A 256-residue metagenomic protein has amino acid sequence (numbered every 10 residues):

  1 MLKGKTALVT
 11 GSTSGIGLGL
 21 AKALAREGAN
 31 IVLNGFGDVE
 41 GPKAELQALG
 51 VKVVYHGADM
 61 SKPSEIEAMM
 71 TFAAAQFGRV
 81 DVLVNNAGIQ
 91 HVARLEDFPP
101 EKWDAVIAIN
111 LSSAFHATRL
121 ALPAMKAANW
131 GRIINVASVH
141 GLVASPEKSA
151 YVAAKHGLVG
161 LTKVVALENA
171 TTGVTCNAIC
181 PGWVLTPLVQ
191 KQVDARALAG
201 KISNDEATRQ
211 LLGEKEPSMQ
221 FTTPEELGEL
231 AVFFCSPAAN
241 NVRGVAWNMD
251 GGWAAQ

Functional and structural regions predicted by a protein language model:
K3, V143, V232, R243-Q256: Short C-terminal tail/terminal secondary-structure segment of NAD(P)H-dependent dehydrogenase/reductase domains
T6, T13-G15: Conserved glycine-rich cofactor-binding loop
E27-P42: Conserved glycine-rich Rossmann-like NAD(P)H-binding loop of the short-chain dehydrogenase/reductase
R94-L95, K102-I107, I133, L212: Substrate-binding pocket helix/loop in short-chain dehydrogenase/reductase
T118, A154, T162: Active-site helix of classical SDR
S138: Residue(s) in the substrate-gating loop at a strand-loop-helix junction that position the organic substrate next
A170, T175, V242-G244: Short, small/polar-rich loop/turn modules that mediate ligand/substrate recognition or access, typified
